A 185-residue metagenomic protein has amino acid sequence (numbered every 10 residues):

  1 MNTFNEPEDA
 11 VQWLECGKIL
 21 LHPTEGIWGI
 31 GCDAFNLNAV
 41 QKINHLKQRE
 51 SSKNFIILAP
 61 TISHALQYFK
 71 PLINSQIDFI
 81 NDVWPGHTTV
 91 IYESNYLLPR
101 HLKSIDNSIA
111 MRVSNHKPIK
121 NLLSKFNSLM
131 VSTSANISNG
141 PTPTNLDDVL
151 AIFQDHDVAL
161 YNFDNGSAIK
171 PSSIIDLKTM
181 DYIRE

Functional and structural regions predicted by a protein language model:
M1-E185: Active-site-adjacent structural elements in enzyme catalytic cores
